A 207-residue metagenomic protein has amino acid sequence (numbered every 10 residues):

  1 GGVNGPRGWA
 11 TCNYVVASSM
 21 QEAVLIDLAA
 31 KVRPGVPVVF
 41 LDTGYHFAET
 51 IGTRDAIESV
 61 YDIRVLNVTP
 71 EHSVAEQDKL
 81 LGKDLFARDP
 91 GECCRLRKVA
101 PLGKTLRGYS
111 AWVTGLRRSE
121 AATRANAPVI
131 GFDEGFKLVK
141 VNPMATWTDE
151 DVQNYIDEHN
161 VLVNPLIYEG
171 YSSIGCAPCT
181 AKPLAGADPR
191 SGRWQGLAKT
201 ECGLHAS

Functional and structural regions predicted by a protein language model:
G1-S207: Nucleotide-activated chemistry modules centered on ATP-dependent adenylation/adenylyltransferase
